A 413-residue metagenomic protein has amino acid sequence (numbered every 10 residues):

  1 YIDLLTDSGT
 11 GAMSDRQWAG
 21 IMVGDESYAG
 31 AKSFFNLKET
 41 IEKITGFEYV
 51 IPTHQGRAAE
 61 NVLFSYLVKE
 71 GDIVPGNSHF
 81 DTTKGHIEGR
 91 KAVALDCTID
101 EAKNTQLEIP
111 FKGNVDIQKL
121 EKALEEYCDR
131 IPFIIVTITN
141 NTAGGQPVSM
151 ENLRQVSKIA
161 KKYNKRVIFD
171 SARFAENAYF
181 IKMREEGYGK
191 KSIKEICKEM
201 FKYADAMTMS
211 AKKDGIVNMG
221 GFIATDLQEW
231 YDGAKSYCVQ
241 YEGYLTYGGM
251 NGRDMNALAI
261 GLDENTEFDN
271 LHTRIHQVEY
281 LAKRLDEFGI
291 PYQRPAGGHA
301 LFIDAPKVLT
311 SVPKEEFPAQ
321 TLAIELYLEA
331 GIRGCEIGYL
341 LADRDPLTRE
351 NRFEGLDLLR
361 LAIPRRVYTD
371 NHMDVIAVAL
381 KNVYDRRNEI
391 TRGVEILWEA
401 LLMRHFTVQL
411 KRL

Functional and structural regions predicted by a protein language model:
D3-M13, Q17, E26-V50, H54-I290 (+2 more regions): Conserved PLP-enzyme active-site core in the AAT-like
V93-D96, T225-G233, R253, L328-G355: Flexible glycine/proline-rich, aromatic-decorated loop/lid segments
Y231-D232, T310-P318, R366-V375: Short, conserved charged micro-motifs
K235-C238, M255-E264, G297-V308, F353-R360 (+1 more regions): Short acidic (Asp/Glu) and glycine-rich catalytic loops that position anionic groups and cofactors
L245-G252, L271-R274, G289-A296, I337 (+1 more regions): Flexible, glycine/charged-enriched surface loops at secondary-structure junctions
R253, I275-V278, R294-D304, L340-D345 (+1 more regions): A glycine-rich phosphate-binding loop feature that marks nucleotide/adenosyl-phosphate handling sites
N265, E329, L341-L413: PLP-dependent enzyme catalytic core of the Aspartate aminotransferase-like
V278, R294, P306-R333, L347-E354: Active-site loop ensemble at the mouth of alpha/beta enzyme cores that anchors a bound cofactor
